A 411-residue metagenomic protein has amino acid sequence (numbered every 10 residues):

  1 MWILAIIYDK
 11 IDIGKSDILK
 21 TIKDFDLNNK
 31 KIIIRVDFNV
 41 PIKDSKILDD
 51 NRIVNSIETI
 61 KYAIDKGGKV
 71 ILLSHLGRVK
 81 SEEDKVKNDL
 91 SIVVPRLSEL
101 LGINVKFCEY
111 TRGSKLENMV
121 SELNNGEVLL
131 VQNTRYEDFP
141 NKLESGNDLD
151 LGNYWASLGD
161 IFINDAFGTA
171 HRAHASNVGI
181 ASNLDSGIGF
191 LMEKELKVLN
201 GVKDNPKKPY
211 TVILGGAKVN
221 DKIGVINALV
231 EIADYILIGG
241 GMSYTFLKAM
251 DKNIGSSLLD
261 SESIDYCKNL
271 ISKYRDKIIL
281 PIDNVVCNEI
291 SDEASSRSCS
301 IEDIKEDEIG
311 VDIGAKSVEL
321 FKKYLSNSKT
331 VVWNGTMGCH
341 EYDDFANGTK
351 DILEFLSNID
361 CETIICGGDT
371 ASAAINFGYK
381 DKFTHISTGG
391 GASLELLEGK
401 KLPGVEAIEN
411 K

Functional and structural regions predicted by a protein language model:
L4-K411: Active-site loop-to-helix "anion-binding N-cap" substructures in soluble metabolic enzymes
